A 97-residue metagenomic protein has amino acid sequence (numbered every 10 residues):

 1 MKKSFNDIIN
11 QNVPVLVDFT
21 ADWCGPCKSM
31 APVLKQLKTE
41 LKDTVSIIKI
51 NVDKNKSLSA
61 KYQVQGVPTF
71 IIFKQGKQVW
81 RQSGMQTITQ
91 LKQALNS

Functional and structural regions predicted by a protein language model:
M1-P14, K56: A short beta-strand-turn-helix
N12-V13, T20-W23, G66: Short pre-active-site segment immediately N-terminal to redox-active cysteine/selenocysteine motifs in thiol-based
L16-V17, I47, F70: Hydrophobic beta-strand anchors of alpha/beta hydrolase catalytic cores
C24-C27, F70: The canonical Cys-X-X-Cys-His
K28-L41: Typically the conserved alpha-helix immediately C-terminal to a functionally engaged Cys/Sec in thioredoxin-like
V52-L58: Structural microenvironment flanking redox-active thiols in thiol-disulfide oxidoreductases
Q63-I71: Structural micro-motif
I72-S97: Non-catalytic, surface beta->alpha helical segment in thiol-disulfide oxidoreductase systems
